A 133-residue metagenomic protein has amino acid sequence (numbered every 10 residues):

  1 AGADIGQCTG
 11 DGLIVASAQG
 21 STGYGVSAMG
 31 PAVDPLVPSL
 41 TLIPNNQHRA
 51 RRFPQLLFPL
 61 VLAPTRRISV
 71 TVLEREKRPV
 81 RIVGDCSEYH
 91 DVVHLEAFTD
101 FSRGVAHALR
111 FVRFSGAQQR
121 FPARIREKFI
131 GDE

Functional and structural regions predicted by a protein language model:
A1-D11, T22-E133: Catalytic phosphate-donor-binding core of small-molecule kinases
V15-S17: Conserved mixed alpha/beta catalytic, RNA-binding, or beta-rich assembly cores of soluble enzyme, regulatory
